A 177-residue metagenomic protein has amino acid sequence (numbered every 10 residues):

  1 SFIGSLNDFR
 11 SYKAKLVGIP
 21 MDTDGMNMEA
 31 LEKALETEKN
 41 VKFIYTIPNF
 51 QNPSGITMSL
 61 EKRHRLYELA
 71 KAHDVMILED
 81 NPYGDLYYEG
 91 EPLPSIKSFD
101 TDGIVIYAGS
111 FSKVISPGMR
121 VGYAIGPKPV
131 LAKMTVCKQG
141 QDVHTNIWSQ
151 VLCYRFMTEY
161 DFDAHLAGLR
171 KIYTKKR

Functional and structural regions predicted by a protein language model:
S1-A14: Substrate-binding/gating loop at the entrance of the active-site cleft, primarily in PLP-dependent aminotransferase-like
Y12, A72-H73, G103: Helix C-cap/helix->beta junction micro-motif
K15-T23: Short beta-strand->loop structural element characteristic of the AMP-binding/adenylate-forming
L16, L169-R177: Short, intrinsically disordered, charge-balanced linker/junction segments flanking boundaries in proteins
I19, I96, A108: Hydrophobic residues at beta-strand termini and immediately following loops that shape nucleotide-binding pockets
D24-Y88: Active-site phosphate-binding strand-loop segment of PLP-dependent enzymes
T101-K171: Conserved core segment of the aminotransferase class I/II
